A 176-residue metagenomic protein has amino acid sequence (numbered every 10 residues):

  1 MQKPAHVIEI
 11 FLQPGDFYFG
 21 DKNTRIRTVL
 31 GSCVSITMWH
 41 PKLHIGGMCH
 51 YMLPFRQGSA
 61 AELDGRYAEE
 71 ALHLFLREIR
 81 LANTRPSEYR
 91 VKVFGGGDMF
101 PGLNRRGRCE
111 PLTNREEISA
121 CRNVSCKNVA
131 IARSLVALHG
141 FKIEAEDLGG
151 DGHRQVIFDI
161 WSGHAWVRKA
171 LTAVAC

Functional and structural regions predicted by a protein language model:
M1-P4, E9-T28: Phosphate-centric recognition/catalysis
L12, I26, M48, I143-D147 (+1 more regions): General beta-strand structural signal in soluble alpha/beta enzymes
D21, H40-H44, I160-S162: Short acidic-glycine loop/turn motifs at beta-strand connectors
D21-N23, S32, H40, C126-K127 (+2 more regions): N-terminal intrinsically disordered, cationic/polar leader segments that include organellar targeting peptides
I26-A82: Conserved mixed alpha/beta catalytic, RNA-binding, or beta-rich assembly cores of soluble enzyme, regulatory
S87-G95: Short glycine-rich phosphate-binding loop at a beta-alpha junction
N104-S125: A charged helix-plus-loop insertion that forms the helical arch/lid used to bind and gate nucleic-acid substrates
S119-C176: Divalent-metal-activated hydrolytic enzyme cores
